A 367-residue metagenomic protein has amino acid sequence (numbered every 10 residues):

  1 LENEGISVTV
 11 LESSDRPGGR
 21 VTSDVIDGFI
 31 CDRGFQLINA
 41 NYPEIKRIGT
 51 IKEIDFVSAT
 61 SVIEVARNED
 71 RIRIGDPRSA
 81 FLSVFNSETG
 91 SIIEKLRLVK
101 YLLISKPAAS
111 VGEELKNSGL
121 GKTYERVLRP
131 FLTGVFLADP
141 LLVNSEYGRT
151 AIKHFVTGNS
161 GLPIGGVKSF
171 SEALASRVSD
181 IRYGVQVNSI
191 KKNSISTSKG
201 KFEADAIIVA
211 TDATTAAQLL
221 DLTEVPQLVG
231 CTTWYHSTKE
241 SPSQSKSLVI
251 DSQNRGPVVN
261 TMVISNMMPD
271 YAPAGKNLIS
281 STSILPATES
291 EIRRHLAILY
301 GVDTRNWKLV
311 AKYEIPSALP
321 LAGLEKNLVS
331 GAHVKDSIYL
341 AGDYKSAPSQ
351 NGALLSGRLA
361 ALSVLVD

Functional and structural regions predicted by a protein language model:
E2-I26: Glycine-rich FAD pyrophosphate-binding loop
N3, S23, S176, D221 (+4 more regions): Short, well-ordered alpha-helices that flank and scaffold nucleotide-derived cofactor binding pockets
I6-V8, I207, W307-V310: Hydrophobic anchor at the start of a short beta-strand that flanks the dinucleotide cofactor-binding loop
S23-I48: N-terminal glycine-rich dinucleotide-binding loop that anchors FAD/FMN and/or NAD(P) in oxidoreductases
Y42-K46, T50-L142, K153-T157: Mobile amphipathic helical/loop "lid" adjacent to a hydrophobic cofactor/ligand pocket
R149-S198, F202-A206: Helical element adjacent to the flavin cofactor pocket in flavoenzyme catalytic cores
N188-L299: Mid-domain catalytic core of redox enzymes that form a hydrophobic substrate pocket/lid adjacent to a catalytic redox
P269-D367: Conserved flavin/dinucleotide-binding core of flavoenzymes
